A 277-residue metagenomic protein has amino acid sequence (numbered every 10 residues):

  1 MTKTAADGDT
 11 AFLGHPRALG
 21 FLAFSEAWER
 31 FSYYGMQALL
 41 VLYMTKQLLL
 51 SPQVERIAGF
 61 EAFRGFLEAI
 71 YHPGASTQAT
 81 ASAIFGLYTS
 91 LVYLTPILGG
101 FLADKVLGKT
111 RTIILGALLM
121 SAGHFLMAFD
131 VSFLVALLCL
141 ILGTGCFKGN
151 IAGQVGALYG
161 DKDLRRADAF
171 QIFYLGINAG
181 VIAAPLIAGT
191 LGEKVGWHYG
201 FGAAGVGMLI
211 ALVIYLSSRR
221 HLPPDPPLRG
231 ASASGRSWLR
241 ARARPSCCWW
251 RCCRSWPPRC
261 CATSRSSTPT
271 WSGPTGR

Functional and structural regions predicted by a protein language model:
M1-A18, D161, G189-R277: Intracellular loop-helix junctions on the cytosolic face of multi-pass helical membrane proteins
L19, Q78-A79, D161-F173, F201: Loop-to-transmembrane helix entry/capping segments in MFS-fold secondary transporters and related SLC/MFSD carriers
A27, A122-G123, V131-N150: Hydrophobic core of transmembrane alpha-helices in multi-pass small-molecule transporters, especially MFS/SLC-type
A38, I97-L98, A179-V195: A gly/Pro-rich, aromatic-decorated transmembrane alpha-helix motif that marks the paired, flexible gating helices
Q47-Q53, L115-V135: C-terminal ends and interior cores of transmembrane alpha-helices in multi-pass membrane transporters/permeases
F66-A69, S82-A103, K148, I182: Central cavity-lining transmembrane alpha-helices of secondary-active solute carriers, predominantly the Major
K105-A117, K162-R166: Cytoplasmic membrane-interface "Motif A"-like loop-to-helix N-cap segments of 12-TM Major Facilitator Superfamily
C146-D161: Intracellular juxtamembrane helix-capping segments at the cytosolic ends of symmetry-related transmembrane helices
